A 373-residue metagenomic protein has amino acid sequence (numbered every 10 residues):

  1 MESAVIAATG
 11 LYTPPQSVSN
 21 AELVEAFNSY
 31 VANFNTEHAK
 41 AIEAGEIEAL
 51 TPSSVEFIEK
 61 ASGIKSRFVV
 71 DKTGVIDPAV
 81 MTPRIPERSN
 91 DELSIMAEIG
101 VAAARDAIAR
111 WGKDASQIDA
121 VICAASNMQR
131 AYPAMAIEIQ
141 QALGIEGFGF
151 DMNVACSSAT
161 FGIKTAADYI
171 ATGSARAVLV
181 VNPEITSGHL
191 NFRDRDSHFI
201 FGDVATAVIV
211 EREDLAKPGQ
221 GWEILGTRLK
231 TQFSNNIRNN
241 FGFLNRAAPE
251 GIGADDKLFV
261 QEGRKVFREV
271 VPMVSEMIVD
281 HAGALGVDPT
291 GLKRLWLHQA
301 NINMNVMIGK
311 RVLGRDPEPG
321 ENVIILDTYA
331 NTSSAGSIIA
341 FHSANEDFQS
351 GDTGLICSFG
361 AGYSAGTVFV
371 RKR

Functional and structural regions predicted by a protein language model:
M1-L93, D194-R268, P272, E276 (+1 more regions): Condensing-enzyme catalytic core mediating Claisen C-C bond formation in acyl metabolism
A7, A124, N153, V178-E184 (+2 more regions): Short beta-strand segments
S17-V18, Y132-M135, I163-K164, H189-R195 (+2 more regions): Short acidic, glycine/serine/threonine-rich loops at helix termini
L50, S54-I58, S62-V154, M277 (+1 more regions): Conserved beta-ketoacyl condensing-enzyme motif
A97, V101, I108, N127-M128 (+4 more regions): Claisen-condensing/thiolase-fold acyl-transfer catalytic domains that form or cleave C-C bonds in fatty acid
S174-A205: Flexible, glycine-rich active-site loops centered on histidine and acidic residues that chelate a metal or position
N182-P183, L190, Q232-N240, N301-I302: Acyl-CoA/ACP chain-elongation machinery
